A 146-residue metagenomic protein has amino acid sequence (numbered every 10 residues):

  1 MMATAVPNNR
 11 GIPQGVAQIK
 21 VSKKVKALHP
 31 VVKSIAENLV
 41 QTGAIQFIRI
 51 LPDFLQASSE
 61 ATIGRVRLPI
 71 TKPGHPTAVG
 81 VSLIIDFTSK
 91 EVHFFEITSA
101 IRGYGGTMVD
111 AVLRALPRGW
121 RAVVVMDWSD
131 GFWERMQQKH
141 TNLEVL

Functional and structural regions predicted by a protein language model:
M1-R102, G106, D110-L146: Non-catalytic substrate-recognition and accessory regions of acyl/acetyltransferase enzymes
